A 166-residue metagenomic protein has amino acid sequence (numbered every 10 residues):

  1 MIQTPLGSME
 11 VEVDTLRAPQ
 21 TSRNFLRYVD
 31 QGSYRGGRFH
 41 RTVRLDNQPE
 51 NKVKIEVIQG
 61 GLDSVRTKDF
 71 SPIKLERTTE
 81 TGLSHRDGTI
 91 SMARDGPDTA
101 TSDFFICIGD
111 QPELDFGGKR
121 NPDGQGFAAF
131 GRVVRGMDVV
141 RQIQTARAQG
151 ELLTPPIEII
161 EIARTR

Functional and structural regions predicted by a protein language model:
M1-R166: Cyclophilin-like peptidyl-prolyl cis-trans isomerases
